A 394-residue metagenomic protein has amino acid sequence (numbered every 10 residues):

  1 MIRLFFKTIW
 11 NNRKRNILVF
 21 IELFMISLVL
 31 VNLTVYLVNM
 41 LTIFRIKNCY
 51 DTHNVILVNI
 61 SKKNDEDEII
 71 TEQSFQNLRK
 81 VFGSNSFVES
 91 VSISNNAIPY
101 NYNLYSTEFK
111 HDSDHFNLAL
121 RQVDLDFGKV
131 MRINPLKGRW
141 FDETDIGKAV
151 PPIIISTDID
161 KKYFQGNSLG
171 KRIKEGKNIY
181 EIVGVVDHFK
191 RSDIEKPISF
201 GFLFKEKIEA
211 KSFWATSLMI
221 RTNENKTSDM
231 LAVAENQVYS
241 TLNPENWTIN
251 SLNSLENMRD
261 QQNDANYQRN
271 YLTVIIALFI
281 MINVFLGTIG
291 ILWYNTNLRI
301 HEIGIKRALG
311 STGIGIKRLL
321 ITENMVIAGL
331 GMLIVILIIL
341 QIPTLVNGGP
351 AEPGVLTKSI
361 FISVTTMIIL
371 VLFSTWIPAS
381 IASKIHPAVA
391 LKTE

Functional and structural regions predicted by a protein language model:
R3-W10, L286-I327, K384-E394: Intracellular coupling helices
R13-N39, Y267-H301, A328-L330, I334 (+2 more regions): Hydrophobic alpha-helical transmembrane segments of multi-pass inner-membrane transport and secretion
T34-F109, S113-H115, K226: Membrane-proximal extracellular/periplasmic loop immediately following the first transmembrane helix
M40, V58, F82, V88-V91 (+9 more regions): Generic structural signal for small/hydrophobic residues in well-ordered secondary structure, especially within
Q73, Q122, G176-K177, V186-W247 (+1 more regions): Small-residue transmembrane helix packing/gating motifs
D114-F200: Hydrophobic secondary-structure segments that place a key small or acidic residue at a functional site
V233, E245-F279: Peri-transmembrane interface segments
I280, H301-N347, K358-I362, T366 (+1 more regions): Transmembrane alpha-helical interface segments in multi-pass membrane proteins
